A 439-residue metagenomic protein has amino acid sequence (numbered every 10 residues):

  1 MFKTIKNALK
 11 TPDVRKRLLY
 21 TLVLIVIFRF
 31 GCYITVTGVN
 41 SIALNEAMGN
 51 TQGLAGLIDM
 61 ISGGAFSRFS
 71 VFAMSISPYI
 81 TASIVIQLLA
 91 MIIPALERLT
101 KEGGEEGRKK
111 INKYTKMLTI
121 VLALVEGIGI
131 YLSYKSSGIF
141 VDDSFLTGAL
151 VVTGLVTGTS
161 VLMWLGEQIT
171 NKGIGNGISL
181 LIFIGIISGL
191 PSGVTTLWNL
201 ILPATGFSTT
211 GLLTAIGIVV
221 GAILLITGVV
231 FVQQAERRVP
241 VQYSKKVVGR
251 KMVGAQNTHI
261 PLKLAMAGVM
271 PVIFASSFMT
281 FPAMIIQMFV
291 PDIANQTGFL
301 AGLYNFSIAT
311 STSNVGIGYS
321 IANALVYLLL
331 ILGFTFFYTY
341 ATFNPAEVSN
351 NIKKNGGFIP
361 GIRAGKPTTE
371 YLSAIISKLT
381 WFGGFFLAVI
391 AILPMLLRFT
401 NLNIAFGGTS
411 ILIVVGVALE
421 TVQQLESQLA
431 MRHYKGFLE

Functional and structural regions predicted by a protein language model:
M1-E439: N-terminal cationic and glycine-rich segments that engage phosphates or anionic surfaces
